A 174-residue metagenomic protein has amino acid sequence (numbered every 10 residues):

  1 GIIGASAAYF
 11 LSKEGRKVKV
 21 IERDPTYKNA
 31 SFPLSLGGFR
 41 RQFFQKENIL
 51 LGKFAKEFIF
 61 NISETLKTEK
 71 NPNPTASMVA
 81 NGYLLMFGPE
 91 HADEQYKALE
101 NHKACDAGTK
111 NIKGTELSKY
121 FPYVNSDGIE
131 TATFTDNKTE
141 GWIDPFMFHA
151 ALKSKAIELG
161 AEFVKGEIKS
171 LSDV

Functional and structural regions predicted by a protein language model:
G4-A5: N-terminal Rossmann-fold NAD(P) dinucleotide-binding loop
A8, S12, K155: Gly/Ala-rich phosphate-binding loop of Rossmann-like dinucleotide-binding domains, activating on the conserved
S12-F32: Glycine-rich FAD pyrophosphate-binding loop
A30-L36, Y123-D127: Short, flexible, mixed-charge acidic loops at enzyme active sites
L36-Y120: Dinucleotide-binding Rossmann-like beta1-alpha1 core, especially the glycine-rich loop that anchors the ADP
M86-L159, V164-K165, S170-D173: Flavin (FAD/FMN) cofactor-binding and adjacent substrate-gating region of FAD-dependent oxidoreductase domains
